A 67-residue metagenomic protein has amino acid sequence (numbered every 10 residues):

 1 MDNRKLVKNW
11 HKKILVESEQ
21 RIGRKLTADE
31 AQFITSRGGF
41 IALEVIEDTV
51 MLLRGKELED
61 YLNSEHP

Functional and structural regions predicted by a protein language model:
M1-F33: N-terminal acidic leader/helix
T35-S36, F40-P67: Short, charged early-sequence alpha-helical segments and their helix-coil boundaries
